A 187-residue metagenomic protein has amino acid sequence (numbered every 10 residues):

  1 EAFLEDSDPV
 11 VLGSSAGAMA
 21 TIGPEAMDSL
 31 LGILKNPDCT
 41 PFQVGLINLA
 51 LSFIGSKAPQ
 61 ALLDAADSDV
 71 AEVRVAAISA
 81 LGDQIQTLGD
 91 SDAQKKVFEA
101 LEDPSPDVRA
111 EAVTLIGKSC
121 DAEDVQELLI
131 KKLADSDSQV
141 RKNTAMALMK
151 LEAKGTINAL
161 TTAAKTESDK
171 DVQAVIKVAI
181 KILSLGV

Functional and structural regions predicted by a protein language model:
E1, S29-L31, A61-L63, K96-F98 (+2 more regions): Buried hydrophobic core positions in alpha-solenoid tandem helical repeats
A2, V10-P24, G32, P41-S56 (+6 more regions): Structural detector for internal amphipathic alpha-helices that build alpha-solenoid repeat scaffolds
S7-D8, D38-T40, D69-V70, P104-S105 (+2 more regions): Short inter-helical turns and helix N-cap capping residues of alpha-solenoid HEAT/ARM repeat scaffolds
L88-Q94, E123-D124: Structural signature of tandem alpha-helical TPR/SEL1-like repeats, specifically the intra-repeat loop/turn
N158-S168: TPR/TPR-like (Sel1-like) alpha-helical repeat modules
